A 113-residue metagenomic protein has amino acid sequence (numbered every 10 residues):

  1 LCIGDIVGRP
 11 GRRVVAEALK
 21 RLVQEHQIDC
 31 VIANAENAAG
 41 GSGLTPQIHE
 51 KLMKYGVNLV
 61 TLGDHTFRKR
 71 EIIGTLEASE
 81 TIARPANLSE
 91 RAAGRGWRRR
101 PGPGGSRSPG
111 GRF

Functional and structural regions predicted by a protein language model:
L1-F113: Acidic, metal/ion-coordinating pockets
